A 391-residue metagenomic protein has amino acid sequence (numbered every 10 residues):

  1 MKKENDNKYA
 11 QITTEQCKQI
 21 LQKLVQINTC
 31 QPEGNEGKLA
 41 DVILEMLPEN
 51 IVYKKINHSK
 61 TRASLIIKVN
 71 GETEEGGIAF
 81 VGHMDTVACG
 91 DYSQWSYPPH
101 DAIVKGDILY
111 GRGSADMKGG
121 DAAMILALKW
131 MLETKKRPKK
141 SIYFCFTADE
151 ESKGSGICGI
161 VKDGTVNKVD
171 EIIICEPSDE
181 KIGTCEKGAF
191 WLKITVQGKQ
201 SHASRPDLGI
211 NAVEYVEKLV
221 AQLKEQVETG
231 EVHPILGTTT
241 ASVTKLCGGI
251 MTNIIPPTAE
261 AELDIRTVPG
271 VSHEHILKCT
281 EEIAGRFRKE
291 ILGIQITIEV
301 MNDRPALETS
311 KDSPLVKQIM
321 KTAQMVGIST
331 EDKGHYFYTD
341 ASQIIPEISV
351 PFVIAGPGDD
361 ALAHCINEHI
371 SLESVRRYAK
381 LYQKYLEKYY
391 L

Functional and structural regions predicted by a protein language model:
K2-N5, I12, T29, K54 (+3 more regions): Metal-dependent amide/peptide-bond hydrolase catalytic core, centered on the "pita-bread" metallohydrolase fold
K2-R112, E133-P138, S349, D359: Acidic/His- and Gly-rich active-site-bordering loop/insert found across diverse amide/peptide-bond hydrolases
C89-K105, K168-V169, T184-T195, K321: Acidic-glycine-rich active-site phosphate/pyrophosphate-binding loop
K105-D107, A127-Y143, L223-H233, E373 (+1 more regions): Phosphate-handling active-site elements
D107-A123, H202: Glycine/serine-rich anion-binding loops at beta->alpha junctions that coordinate negatively charged ligand groups
M117-W191: Acidic/histidine-rich catalytic neighborhood of metal-dependent amide-processing enzymes
